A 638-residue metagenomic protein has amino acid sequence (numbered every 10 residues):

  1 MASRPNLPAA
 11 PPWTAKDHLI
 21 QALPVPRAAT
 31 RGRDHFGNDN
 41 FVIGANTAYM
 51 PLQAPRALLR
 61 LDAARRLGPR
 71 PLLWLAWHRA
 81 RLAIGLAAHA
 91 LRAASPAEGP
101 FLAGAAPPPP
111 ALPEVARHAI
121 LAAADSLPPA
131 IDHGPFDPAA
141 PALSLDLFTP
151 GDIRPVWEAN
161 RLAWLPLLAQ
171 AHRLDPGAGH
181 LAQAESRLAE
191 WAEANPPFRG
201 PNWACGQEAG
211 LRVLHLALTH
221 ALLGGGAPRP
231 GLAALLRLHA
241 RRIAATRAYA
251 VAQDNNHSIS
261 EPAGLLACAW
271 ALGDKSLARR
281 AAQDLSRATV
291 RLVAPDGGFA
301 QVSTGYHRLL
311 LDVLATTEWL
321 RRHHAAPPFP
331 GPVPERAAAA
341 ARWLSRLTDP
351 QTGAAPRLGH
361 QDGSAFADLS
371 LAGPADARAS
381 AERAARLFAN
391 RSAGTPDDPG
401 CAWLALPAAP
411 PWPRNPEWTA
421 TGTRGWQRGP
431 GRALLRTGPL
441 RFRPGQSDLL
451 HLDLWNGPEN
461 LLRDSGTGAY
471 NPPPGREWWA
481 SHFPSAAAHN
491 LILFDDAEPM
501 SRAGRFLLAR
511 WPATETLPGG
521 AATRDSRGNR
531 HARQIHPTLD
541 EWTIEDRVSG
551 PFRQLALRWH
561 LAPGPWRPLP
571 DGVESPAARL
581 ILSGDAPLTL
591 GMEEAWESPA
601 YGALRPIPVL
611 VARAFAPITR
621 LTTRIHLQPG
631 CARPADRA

Functional and structural regions predicted by a protein language model:
M1-M50, R212, R247, S260 (+3 more regions): Intrinsically disordered, low-complexity proline-rich regions
P51-P135: Extreme N-terminal leader/anchor segments
A63, L67, L75, R79 (+5 more regions): Beta-strand-rich N-terminal accessory domains
A76, W203-C205, Q253-S258, A354-D362: Short coil/turn segments at secondary-structure boundaries
A105-F136, W157-E185, G457-E459: Short, solvent-exposed loop/edge-beta patches enriched in aromatic
D137-A337: Aromatic-lined, polymer-binding surfaces characteristic of secreted/periplasmic polysaccharide-degrading enzymes
G210, D368-P374, T467, P473-A638: CBM-like, beta-strand-rich accessory domains located in the C-terminal region of large, secreted polysaccharide-active
G298-L461, F615: Carbohydrate-active enzyme catalytic cores, enriched for enzymes that act on polyanionic acidic polysaccharides
